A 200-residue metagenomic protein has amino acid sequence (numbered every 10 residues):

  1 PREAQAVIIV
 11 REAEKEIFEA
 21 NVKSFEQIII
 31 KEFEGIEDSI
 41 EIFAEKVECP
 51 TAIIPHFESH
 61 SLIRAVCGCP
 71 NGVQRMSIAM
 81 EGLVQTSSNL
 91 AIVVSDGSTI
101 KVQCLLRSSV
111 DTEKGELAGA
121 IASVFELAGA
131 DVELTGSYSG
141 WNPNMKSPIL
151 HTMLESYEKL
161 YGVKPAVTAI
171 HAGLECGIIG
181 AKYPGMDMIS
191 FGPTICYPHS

Functional and structural regions predicted by a protein language model:
P1-R107: Midchain, well-structured core segments that form catalytic/ion-binding scaffolds
P1-V7, N142-E155, I178-K182: Short glycine/threonine-rich loop-to-helix capping motif typified by GTGT followed within a few residues by an Asp-Pro
V10-K15, E58-C67, R75, G115-S123 (+3 more regions): His/Asp/Glu-rich mid-to-C-terminal helical/loop segments that flank catalytic regions of hydrolases
E12, V22-F33, P70, I121 (+4 more regions): Structural signal for hydrophobic packing residues in well-ordered secondary-structure cores of soluble enzyme domains
I40-A44, V132, P165-V167: Generic structural signal for residues in well-ordered beta-strands
I78, Q85-S98, S156, Y161-S200: Zn-dependent metallopeptidase/amidohydrolase metal-coordination segment
Q103-G129: C-terminal, non-catalytic macromolecule-binding modules
E126-L160: Generic long, charged, amphipathic alpha-helical segments
